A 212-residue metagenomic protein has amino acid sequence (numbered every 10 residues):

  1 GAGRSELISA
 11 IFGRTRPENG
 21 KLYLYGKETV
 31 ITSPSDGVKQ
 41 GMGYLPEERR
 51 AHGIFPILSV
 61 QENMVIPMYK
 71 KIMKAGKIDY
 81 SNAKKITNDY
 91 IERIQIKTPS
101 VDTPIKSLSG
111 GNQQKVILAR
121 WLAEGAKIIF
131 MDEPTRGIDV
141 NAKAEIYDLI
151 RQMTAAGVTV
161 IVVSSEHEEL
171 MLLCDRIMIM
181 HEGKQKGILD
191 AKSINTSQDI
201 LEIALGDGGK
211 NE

Functional and structural regions predicted by a protein language model:
G1-E212: Glycine-rich phosphate-binding loops of nucleotide-dependent enzymes
